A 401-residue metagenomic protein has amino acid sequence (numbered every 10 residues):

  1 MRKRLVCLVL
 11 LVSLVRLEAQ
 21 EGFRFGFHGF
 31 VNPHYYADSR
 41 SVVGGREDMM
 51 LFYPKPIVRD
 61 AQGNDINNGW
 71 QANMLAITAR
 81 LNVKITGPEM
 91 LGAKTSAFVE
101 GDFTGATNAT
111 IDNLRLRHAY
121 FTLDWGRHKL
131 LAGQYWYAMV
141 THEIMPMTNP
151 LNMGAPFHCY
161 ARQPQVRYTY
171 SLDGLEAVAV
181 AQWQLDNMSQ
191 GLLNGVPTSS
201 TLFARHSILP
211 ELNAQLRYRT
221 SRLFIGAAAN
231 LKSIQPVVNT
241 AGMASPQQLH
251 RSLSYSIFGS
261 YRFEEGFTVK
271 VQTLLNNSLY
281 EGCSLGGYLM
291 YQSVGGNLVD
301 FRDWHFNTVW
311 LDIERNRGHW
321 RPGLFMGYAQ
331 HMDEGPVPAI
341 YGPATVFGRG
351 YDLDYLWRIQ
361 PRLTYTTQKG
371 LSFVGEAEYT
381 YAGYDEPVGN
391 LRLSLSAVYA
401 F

Functional and structural regions predicted by a protein language model:
M1-G22: Bacterial Sec-dependent N-terminal signal peptides
E21-E47, V58-N187, I208, N213-F224 (+2 more regions): Outer membrane beta-barrel
S41-R46, A109-L114, H142-P150, M188-L202 (+4 more regions): Outer-membrane beta-barrel translocator domains and adjoining extracellular loop/strand segments of Gram-negative
R46-R59, M290-G296: Surface-exposed loop/turn segments flanking beta-strands in extracellular/periplasmic regions
N68-A76, I111-N113, F157-Y160, A204-L209 (+5 more regions): Short sequence motifs at beta-strands and strand-loop junctions characteristic of Gram-negative outer-membrane
A79-G101, Q215-A241, P322-F325, L371-A377 (+1 more regions): Surface-exposed extracellular loop regions of Gram-negative outer-membrane beta-barrel proteins
A214, R219-R349: Detector for outer-membrane/organellar transmembrane beta-barrel domains, recognizing the amphipathic beta-strand
G389-F401: Outer-membrane beta-barrel "beta-signal"
